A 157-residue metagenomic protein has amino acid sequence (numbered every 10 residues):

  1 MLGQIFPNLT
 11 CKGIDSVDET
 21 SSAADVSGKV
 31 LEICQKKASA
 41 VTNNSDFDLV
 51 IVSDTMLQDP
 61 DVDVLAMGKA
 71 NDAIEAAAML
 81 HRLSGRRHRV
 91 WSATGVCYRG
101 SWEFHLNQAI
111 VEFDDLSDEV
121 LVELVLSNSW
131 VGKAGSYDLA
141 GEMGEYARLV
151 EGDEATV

Functional and structural regions predicted by a protein language model:
M1-P7: N-terminal beta1-alpha1 ligand-phosphate binding loop
N8-L9, D48: Hydrophobic anchor at the start of a short beta-strand that flanks the dinucleotide cofactor-binding loop
L9-T20: A short beta-strand-loop structural module common to alpha/beta enzyme folds
A24-T156: Anionic-ligand binding patches
